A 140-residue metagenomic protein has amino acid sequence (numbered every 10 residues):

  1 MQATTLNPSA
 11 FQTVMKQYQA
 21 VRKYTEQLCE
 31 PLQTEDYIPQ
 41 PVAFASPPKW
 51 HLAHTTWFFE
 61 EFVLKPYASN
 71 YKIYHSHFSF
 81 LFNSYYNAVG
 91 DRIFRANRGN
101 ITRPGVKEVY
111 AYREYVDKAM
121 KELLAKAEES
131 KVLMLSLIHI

Functional and structural regions predicted by a protein language model:
M1-T13, L64-A119: Short, helix-capping/interhelical loops that line the mouth of catalytic, cofactor-, or ligand-binding pockets
Q2-Q40: N-terminal regions that are enriched for targeting/export leaders and immediately downstream pro/stem segments
V14-Q17, V21-L28, H54-F58, G105-L123: Alpha-helical packing segments of well-folded alpha/beta enzyme cores
Y24-P47, L64-Y74, A119-L135: Helix-loop segments that flank and shape redox-cofactor active sites
I138-I140: Conserved small/polar residues in nucleotide/adenosyl-binding loops
